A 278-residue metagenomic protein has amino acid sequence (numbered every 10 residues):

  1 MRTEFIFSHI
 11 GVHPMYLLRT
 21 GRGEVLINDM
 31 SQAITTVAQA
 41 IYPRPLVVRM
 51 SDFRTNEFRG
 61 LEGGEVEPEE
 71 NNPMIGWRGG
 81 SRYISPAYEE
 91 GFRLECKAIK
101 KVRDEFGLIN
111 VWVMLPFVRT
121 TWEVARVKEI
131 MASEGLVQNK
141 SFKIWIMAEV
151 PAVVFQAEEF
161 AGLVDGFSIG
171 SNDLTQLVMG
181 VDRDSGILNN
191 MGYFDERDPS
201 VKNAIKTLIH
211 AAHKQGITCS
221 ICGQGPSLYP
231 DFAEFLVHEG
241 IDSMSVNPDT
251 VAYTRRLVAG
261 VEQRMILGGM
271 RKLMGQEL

Functional and structural regions predicted by a protein language model:
M1-L278: Conserved alpha/beta-domain cores
